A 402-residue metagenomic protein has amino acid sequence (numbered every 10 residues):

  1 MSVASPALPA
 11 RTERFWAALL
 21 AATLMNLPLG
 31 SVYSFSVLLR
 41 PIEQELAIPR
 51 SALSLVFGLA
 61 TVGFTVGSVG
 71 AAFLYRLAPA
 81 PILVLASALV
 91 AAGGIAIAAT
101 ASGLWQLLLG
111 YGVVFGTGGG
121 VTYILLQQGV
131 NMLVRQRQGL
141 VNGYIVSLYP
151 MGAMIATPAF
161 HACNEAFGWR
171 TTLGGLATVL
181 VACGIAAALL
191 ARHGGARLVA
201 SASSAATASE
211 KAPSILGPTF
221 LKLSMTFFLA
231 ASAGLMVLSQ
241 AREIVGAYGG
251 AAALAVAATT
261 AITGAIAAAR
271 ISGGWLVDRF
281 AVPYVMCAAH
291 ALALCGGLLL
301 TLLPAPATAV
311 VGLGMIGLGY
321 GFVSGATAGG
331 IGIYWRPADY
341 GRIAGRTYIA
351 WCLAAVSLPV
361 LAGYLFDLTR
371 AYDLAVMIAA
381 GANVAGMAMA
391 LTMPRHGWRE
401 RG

Functional and structural regions predicted by a protein language model:
T12-S34, L216-A233, G314: Pair of pore-lining "gating" transmembrane helices in MFS-fold secondary transporters
F35-L39, P218-I271: Extracytoplasmic gate region of multi-pass secondary transporters
I42, V121-V134, F322-W335: Intracellular juxtamembrane helix-capping segments at the cytosolic ends of symmetry-related transmembrane helices
I42-E43, L74-Y75, A159-F167, V245-G246 (+2 more regions): Interfacial helix-cap and linker-helix signal at transmembrane-aqueous boundaries of multi-pass secondary transporters
G67-P79, A269-A281: Helix-to-loop junctions at the C-terminal end of transmembrane segments in multipass secondary transporters
I82-A96, Y284-L298: Structural signature of the two symmetry-related core transmembrane helices
Q106-V121, F228, T308-F322: Hydrophobic core of transmembrane alpha-helices in multi-pass small-molecule transporters, especially MFS/SLC-type
I145-G195: Helix-loop-helix hairpin linking two adjacent transmembrane segments in secondary transporters
